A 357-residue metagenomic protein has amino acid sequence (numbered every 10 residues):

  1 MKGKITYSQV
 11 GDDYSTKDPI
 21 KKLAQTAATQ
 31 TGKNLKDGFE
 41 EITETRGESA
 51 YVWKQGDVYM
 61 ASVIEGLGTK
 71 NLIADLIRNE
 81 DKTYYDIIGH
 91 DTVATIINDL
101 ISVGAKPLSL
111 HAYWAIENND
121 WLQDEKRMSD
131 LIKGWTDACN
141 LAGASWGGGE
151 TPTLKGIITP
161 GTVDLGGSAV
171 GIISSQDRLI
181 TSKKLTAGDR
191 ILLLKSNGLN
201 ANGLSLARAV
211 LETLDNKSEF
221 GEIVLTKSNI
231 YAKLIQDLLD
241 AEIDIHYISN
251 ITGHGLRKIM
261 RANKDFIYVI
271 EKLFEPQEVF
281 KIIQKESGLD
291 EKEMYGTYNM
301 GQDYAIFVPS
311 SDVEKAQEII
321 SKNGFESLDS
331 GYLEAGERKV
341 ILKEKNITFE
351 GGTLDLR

Functional and structural regions predicted by a protein language model:
K2-G11, D124-A142, I158-V163, K217-I223 (+2 more regions): Glycine-/charge-enriched secondary-structure boundary and capping motifs
K2-N34, E40: N-terminal amphipathic/basic leader segments beginning at the initiator methionine
A24, V52, I96-I97, A207-V210 (+3 more regions): Buried hydrophobic packing segments
A28-N197, T348-G351: Glycine-rich phosphate/pyrophosphate-binding loop regions near the starts of catalytic domains
S49, K70, E150-T151, I173 (+5 more regions): Gly/Ser/Thr-rich beta-alpha loop segments that engage phosphate groups in nucleotides
K82-H90, G221-I230: Active-site pocket-shaping loop/turn-to-helix segments
H90-A94, L204, S228-A232, F280: Short, well-ordered alpha-helical scaffold segments within catalytic/effector domains
K184-E222: Acidic, glycine-rich loop-and-beta core segments that form the ion-binding/anion-interacting portion of active sites
